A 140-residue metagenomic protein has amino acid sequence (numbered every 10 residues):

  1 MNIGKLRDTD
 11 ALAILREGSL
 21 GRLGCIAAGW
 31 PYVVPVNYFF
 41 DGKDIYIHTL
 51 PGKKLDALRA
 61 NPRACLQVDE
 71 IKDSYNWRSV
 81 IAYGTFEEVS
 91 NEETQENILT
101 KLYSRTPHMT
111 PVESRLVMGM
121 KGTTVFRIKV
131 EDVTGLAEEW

Functional and structural regions predicted by a protein language model:
M1-E17: Extreme N-terminal tail/first-helix region
N2, S74-W140: Charged, gly/pro-rich active-site loop segments
R7, T49-G52, A64-D69, S104-S114: Short acidic (Asp/Glu) patches
A11, K54, T94-I98: Amphipathic alpha-helical interface surfaces
G18-L50, L66-Q67: Short beta-strand segments
V33-P35, R63, I81, V125: Broad gene-expression machinery/nucleic-acid interaction feature
L50, A60-D69, N76-E87: Active-site-adjacent structural patch at catalytic or cofactor/ligand-binding sites
